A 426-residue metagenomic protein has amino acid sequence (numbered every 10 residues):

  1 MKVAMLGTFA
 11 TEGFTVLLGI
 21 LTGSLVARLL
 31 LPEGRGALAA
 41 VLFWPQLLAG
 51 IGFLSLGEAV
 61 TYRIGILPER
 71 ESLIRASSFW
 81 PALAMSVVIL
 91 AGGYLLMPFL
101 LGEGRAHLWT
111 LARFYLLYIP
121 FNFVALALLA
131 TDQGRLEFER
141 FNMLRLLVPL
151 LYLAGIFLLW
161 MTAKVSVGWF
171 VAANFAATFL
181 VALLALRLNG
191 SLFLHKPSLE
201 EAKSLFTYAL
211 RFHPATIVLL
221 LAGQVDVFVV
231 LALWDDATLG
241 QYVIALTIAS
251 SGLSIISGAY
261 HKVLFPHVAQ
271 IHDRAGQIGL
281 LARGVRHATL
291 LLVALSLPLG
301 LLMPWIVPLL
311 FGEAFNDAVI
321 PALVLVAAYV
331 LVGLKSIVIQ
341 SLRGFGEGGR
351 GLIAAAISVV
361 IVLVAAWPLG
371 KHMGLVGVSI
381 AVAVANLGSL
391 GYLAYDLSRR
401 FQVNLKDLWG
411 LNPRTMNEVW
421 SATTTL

Functional and structural regions predicted by a protein language model:
M1, E139, A163, V167-N174 (+3 more regions): Interhelical loop/hinge segments that connect adjacent transmembrane helices in multipass membrane
M1-G57, S86, L153, L210-D236 (+6 more regions): Signature of the first transmembrane helix
V3-I20, V148, Y152, F170-A185 (+4 more regions): Transmembrane helical elements of multi-pass membrane transporters/channels
V3-T15, A40-V41, P45, A49-M97 (+3 more regions): Membrane-water interface segments that mark the loop-to-transmembrane alpha-helix transition
G19, G52-E69, G134, A245 (+2 more regions): Helix-loop junctions and terminal segments of transmembrane helices in multi-pass membrane transport/translocation
R63-I66, F121-L144, V326-A356: Membrane-interface junctions at transmembrane-helix termini in multi-pass inner-membrane proteins
M97-Y115, L301-V330, V376: Interfacial segments at transmembrane-helix termini and the short loops linking adjacent helices
A112-R113, N142-S191, L246, I357-I361 (+1 more regions): Hydrophobic alpha-helical transmembrane segments
